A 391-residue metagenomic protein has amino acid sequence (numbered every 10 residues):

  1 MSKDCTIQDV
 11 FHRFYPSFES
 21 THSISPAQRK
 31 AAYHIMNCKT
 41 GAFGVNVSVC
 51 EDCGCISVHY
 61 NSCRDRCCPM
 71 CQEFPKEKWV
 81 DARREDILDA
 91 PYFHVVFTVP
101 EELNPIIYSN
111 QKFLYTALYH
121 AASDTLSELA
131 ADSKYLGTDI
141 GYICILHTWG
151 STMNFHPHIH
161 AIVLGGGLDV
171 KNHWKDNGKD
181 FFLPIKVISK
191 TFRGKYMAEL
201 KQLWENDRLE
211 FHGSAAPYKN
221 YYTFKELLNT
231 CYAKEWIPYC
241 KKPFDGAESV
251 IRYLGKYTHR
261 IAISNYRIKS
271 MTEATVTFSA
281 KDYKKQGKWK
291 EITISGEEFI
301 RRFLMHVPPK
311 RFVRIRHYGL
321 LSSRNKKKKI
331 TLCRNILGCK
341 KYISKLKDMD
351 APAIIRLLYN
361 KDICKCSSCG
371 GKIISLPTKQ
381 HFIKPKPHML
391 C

Functional and structural regions predicted by a protein language model:
M1-C391: Beta->alpha loop/short-helix hinge microenvironment recognizer with preference for catalytic Tyr/His contexts
